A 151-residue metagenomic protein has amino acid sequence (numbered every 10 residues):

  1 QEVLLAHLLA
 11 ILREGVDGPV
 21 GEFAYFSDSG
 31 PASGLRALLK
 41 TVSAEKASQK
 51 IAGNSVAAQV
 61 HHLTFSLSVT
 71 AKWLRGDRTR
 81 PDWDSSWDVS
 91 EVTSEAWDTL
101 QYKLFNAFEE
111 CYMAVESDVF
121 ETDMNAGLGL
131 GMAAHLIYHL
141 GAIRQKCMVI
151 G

Functional and structural regions predicted by a protein language model:
Q1-L39, A44-S86, E121-G151: Short, contiguous alpha-helical
D88-I137: Acidic/histidine-rich alpha-helical segments that form the ligand environment of transition-metal centers
